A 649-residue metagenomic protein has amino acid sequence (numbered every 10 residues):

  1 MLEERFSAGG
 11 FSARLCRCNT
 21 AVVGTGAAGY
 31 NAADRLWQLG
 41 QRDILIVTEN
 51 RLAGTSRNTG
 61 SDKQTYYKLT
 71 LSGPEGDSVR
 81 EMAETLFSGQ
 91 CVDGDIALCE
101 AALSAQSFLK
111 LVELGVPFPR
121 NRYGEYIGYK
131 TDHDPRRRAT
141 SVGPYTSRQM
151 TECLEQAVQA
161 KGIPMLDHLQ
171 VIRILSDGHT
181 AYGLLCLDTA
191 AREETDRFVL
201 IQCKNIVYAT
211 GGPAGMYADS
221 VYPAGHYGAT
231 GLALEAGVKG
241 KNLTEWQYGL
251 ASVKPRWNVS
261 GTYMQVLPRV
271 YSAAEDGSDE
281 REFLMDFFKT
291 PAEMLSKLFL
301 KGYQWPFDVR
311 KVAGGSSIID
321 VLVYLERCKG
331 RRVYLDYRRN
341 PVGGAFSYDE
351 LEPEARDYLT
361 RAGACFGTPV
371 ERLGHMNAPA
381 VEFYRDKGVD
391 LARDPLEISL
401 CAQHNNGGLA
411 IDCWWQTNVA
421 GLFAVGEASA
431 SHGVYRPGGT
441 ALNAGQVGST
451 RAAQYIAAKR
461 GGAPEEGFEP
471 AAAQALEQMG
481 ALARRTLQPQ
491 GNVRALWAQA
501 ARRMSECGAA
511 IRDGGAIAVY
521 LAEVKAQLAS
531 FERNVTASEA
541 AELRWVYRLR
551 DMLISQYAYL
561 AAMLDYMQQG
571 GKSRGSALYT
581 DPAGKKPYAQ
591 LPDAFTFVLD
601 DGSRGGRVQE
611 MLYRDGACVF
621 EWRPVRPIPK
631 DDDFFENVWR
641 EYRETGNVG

Functional and structural regions predicted by a protein language model:
M1-N19, A32-R35, R51-T59, K110 (+11 more regions): Glycine- and aromatic-enriched mobile tails/lids
L15-C18, E194-N205, N418: Core beta-strand elements of the Rossmann-like FAD/NAD(P) dinucleotide-binding domain in flavoenzyme oxidoreductases
C18-I46: N-terminal Rossmann-like FAD-binding beta1-loop-alpha1 element of flavoenzymes
A21-V23, L200-G211, A233, F423-A424: Short hydrophobic core segments
E49-E84, Q247-A251, W257-V266: Conserved N-terminal glycine-rich FAD pyrophosphate-binding loop of Rossmann-like flavoproteins
S107-E194, Q202, A209, S252-Y263 (+4 more regions): Conserved redox-cofactor binding core of oxidoreductases
N205-N258, G439-Y455: Glycine-rich loop(s) and the adjacent beta-strand/alpha-helix scaffold that form part
K239-E382, Y455: An anion/pyrophosphate-binding glycine-rich loop and adjacent beta-alpha core in soluble alpha-beta enzymes
